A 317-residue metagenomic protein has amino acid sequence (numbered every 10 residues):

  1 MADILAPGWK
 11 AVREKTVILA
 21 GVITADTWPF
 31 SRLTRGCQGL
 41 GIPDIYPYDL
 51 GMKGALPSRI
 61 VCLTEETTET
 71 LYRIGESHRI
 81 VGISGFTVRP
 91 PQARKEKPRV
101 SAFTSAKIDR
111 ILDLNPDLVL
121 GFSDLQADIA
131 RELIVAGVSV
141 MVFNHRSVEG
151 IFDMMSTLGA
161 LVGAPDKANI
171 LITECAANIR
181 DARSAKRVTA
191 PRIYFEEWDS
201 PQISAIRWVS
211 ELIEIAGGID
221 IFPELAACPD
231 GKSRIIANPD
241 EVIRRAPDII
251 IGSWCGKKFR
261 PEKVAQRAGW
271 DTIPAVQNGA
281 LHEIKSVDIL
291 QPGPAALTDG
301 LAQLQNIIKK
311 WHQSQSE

Functional and structural regions predicted by a protein language model:
D3, D26, D44-D49: Intrinsic-disorder-associated, low-complexity terminal segments enriched in Asp/Asn/His/Tyr and depleted of Lys/Arg
R35-Q38: Compositionally biased, intrinsically disordered low-complexity segments enriched in Pro/Arg/Gln/His
I45-E317: N-terminal ligand-binding lobe of clamshell/alpha-beta domains
